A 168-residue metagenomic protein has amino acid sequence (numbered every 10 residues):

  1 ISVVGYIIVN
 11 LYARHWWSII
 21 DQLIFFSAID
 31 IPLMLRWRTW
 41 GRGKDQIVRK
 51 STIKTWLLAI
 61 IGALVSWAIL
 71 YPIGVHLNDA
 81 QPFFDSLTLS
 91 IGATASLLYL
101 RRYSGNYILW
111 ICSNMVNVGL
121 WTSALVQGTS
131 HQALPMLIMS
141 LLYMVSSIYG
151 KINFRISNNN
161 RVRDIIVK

Functional and structural regions predicted by a protein language model:
S2, I20-A28, D85-I91, I111-N114 (+1 more regions): Hydrophobic core segments of alpha-helical transmembrane domains in multi-pass membrane proteins
S2-A13, M34, L58-A59, N78-I91: Hydrophobic alpha-helical transmembrane segments
S2-G41: Hydrophobic, ordered structural segments
G5-N10, K54-A63, S113-A124: Small-residue-rich segments of transmembrane alpha-helices in multi-pass membrane proteins, especially helix faces
I8-I19, P72-Q81, S123-P135: Helix-coil boundary and interhelical linker segments in multi-pass alpha-helical membrane proteins
G43-L77: Membrane-helix boundary elements
S66-D79, S86-I108, T122: Alpha-helical transmembrane segments in multipass membrane proteins, preferentially the mid-helix core
Y99-K168: C-terminal transmembrane-bundle signature of multipass membrane proteins, characterized by strong activation on
